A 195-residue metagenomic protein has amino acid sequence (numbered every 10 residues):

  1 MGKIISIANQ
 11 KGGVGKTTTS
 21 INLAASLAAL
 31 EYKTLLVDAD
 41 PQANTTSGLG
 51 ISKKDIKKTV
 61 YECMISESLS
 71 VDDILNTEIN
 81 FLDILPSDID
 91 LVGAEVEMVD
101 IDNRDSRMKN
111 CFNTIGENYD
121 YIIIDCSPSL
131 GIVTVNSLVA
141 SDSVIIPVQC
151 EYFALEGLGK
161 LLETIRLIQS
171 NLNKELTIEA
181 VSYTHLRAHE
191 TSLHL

Functional and structural regions predicted by a protein language model:
M1-L193: P-loop NTP-binding core
